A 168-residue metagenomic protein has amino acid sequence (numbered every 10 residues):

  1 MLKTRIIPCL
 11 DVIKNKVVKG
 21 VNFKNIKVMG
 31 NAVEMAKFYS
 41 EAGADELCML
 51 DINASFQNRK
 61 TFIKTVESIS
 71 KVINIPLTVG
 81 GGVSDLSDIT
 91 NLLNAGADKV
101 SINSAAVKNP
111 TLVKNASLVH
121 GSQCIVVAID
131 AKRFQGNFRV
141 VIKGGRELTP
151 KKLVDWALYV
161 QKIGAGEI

Functional and structural regions predicted by a protein language model:
R5-K16, A36-C48: N-terminal glycine-rich anion-binding loops that anchor highly charged ligand groups
P8, V12, F56-G80, L112-A131: Alpha-helix-loop-beta-strand connector modules within alpha/beta enzyme cores
V12-K14, V18-K19, L93, A97-E167: Conserved anion-binding
V28-S40, S84-N91, E147-Y159: Short, acidic/polar
A42, L50, V72, N94-G96 (+1 more regions): Structural motif
E46-T65, S104: Glycine-rich, proline-tolerant flexible connector loops at the mouths of alpha/beta enzymes
C48-D51, T78, S101-I102, V126: Conserved beta-strand positions in the central sheet of alpha/beta enzyme cores
S70-V100: Catalytic cores of alpha/beta
